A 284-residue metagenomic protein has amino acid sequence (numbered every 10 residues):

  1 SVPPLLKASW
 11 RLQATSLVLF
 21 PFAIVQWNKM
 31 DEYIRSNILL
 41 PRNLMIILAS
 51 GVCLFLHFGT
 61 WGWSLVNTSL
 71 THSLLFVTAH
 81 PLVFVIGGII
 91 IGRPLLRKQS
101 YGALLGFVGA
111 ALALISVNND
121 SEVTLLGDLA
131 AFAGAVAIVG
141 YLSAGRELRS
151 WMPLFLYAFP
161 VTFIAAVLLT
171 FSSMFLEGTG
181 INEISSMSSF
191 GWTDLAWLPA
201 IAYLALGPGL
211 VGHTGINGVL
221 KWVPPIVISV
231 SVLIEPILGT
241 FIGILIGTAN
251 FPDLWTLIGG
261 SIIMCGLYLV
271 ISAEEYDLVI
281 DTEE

Functional and structural regions predicted by a protein language model:
S1, Y33-I34, L114-T124, L176-L195 (+1 more regions): Membrane-interface helix termini and inter-helical loops of multi-pass transporters
P4-L5, S16-L19, F84-V85, I90 (+4 more regions): Transmembrane alpha-helical segments that form core, pore/gating elements of small-molecule transporters/exporters
K7, R11, S64, I90-L95 (+5 more regions): Hydrophobic/aromatic residues within transmembrane alpha-helices of multi-pass small-molecule transporters
A8, L12, S116, W197-P199 (+1 more regions): C-terminal-most transmembrane helix of multi-pass membrane proteins
Q13-L17, F107, A166-V167, I237-L238 (+1 more regions): Small-residue-rich packing faces within the transmembrane alpha-helices of Major Facilitator Superfamily
V18, H80-L104, I237-L257: C-terminal transmembrane-helix exit sites in multi-pass transporters
L19, A23, L95-V117, A135 (+1 more regions): Hydrophobic transmembrane alpha-helices of multi-pass small-molecule transport proteins
F22, L48-N67, L112, L129-A144 (+4 more regions): Hydrophobic alpha-helical transmembrane segments of multi-pass membrane transport proteins, especially secondary
